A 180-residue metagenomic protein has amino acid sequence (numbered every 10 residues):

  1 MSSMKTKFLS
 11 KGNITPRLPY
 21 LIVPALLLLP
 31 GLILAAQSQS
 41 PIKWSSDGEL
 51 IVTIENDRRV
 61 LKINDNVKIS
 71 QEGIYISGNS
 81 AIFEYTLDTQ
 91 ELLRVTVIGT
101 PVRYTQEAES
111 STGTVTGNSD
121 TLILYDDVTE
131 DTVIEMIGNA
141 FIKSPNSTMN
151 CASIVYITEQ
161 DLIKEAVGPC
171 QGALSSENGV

Functional and structural regions predicted by a protein language model:
M1-V180: Mature-chain termini and adjacent capping regions
